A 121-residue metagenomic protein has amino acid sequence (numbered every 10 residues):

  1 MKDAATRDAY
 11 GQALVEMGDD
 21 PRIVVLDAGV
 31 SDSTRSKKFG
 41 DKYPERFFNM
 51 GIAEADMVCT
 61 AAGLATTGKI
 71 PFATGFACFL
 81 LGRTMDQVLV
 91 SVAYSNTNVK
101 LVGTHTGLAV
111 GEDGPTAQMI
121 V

Functional and structural regions predicted by a protein language model:
M1-V121: Thiamine diphosphate
